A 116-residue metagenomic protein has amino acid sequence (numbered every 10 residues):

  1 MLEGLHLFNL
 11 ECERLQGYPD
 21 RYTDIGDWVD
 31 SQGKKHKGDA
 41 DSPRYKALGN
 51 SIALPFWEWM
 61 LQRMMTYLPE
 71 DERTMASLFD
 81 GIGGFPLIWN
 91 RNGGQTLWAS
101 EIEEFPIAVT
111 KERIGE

Functional and structural regions predicted by a protein language model:
M1-D80, Q95: C-terminal target-recognition/interaction regions appended to catalytic cores
E70-E116: Core alpha/beta nucleotide-donor-binding catalytic domains of modification enzymes
